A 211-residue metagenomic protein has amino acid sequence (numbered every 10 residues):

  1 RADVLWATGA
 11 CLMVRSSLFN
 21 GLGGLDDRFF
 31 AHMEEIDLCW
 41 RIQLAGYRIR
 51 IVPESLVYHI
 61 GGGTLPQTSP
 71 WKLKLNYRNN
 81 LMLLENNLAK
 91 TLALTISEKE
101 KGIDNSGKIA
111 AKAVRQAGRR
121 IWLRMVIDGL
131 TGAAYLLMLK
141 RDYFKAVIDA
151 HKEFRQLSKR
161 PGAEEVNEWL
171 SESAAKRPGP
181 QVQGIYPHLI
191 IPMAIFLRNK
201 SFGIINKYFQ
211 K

Functional and structural regions predicted by a protein language model:
R1-D3: Short, P/G- and charge-enriched loop/turn segments at secondary-structure junctions
L5-L56: A short, conserved alpha-helix in the catalytic core of glycosyltransferases
D37, I42, I96-E98, A174: Generic low-complexity, intrinsically disordered sequence content enriched in small uncharged/hydrophobic residues
I49-A163, G184-P187: Active-site-adjacent helix/loop segment of glycosyltransferases that harbors family-specific signature motifs
I148-K211: Membrane-interface aromatic/basic loop that binds lipid-linked glycans or pyrophosphate carriers, typified by
